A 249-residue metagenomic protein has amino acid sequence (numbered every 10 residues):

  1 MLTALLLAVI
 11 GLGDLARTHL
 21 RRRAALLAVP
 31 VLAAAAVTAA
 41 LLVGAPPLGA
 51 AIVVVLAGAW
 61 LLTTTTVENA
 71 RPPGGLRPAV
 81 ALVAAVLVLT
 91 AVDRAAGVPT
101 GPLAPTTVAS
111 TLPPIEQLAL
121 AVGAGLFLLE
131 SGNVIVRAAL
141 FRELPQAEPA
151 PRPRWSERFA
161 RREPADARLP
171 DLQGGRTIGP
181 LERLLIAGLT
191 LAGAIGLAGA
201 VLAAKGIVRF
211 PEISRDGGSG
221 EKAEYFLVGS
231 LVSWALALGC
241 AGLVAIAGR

Functional and structural regions predicted by a protein language model:
M1-A8, G44-L56, I195-L202: Structural signature of hydrophobic alpha-helical transmembrane segments
L2-L20: N-terminal signal-anchor/start-transfer transmembrane helix
L6, P46-V55, P113-E130, T190: Alpha-helical transmembrane segments
R21-A28, P211-A235: Interfacial loop-to-transmembrane junctions
R23-L32, A50-I52, R71-A84: Cytoplasmic-side transmembrane-helix entry/capping segments in multi-pass membrane proteins
V67-F141: Long, highly hydrophobic alpha-helical transmembrane signal-anchor segments
I178-R209: Alpha-helical transmembrane segments of helical membrane proteins, especially in multi-pass transport, channel
C240-R249: Juxtamembrane boundary at the C-terminal end of a transmembrane helix
